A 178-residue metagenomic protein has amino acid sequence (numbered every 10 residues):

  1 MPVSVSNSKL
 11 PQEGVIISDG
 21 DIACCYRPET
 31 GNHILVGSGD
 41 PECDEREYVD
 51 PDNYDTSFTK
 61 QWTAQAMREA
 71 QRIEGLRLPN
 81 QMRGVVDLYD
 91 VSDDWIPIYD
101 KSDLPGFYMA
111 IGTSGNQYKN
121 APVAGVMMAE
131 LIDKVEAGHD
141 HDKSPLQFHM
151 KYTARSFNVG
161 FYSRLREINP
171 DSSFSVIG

Functional and structural regions predicted by a protein language model:
M1-P105: Active-site substrate-recognition segment that forms the wall of the catalytic cavity or substrate channel
D103-G178: C-terminal lid/capping helical subdomain adjacent to the catalytic/cofactor pocket in oxidative enzymes
